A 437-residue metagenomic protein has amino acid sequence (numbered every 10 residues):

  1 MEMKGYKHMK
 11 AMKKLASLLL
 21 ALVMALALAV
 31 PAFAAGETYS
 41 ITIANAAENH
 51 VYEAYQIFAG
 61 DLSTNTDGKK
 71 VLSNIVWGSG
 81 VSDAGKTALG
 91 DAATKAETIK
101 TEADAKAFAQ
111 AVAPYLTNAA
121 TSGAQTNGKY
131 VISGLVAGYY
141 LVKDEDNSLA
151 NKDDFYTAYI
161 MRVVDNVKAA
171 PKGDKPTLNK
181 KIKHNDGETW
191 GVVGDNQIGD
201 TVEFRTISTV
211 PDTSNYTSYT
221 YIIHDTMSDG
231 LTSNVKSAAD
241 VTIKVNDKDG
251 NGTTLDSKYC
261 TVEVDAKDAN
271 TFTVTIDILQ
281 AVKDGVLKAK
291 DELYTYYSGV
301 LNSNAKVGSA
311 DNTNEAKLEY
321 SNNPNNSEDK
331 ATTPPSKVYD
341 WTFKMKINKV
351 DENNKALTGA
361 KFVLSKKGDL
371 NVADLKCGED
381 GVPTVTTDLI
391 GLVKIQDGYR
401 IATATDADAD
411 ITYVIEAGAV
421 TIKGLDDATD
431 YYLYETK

Functional and structural regions predicted by a protein language model:
M1-K437: Solvent-exposed loop/turn and edge beta-strand elements of beta-rich ligand-binding domains
